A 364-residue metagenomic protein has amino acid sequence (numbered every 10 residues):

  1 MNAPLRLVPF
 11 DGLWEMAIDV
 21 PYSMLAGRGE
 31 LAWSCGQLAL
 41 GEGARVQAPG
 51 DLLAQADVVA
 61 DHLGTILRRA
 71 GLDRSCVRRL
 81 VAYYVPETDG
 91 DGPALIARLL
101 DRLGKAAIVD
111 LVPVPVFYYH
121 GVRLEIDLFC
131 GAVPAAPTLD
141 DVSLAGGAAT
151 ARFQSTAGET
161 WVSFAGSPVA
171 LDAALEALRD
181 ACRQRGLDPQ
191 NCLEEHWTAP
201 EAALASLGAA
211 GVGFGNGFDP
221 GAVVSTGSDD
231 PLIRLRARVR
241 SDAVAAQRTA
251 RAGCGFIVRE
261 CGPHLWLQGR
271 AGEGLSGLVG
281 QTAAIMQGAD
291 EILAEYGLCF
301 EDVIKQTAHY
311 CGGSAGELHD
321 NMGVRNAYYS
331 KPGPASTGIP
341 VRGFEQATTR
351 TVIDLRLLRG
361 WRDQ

Functional and structural regions predicted by a protein language model:
M1-R78, Y84-I304, Y310-Q364: N-terminal presequence-like segments and the immediate start of the first folded domain
